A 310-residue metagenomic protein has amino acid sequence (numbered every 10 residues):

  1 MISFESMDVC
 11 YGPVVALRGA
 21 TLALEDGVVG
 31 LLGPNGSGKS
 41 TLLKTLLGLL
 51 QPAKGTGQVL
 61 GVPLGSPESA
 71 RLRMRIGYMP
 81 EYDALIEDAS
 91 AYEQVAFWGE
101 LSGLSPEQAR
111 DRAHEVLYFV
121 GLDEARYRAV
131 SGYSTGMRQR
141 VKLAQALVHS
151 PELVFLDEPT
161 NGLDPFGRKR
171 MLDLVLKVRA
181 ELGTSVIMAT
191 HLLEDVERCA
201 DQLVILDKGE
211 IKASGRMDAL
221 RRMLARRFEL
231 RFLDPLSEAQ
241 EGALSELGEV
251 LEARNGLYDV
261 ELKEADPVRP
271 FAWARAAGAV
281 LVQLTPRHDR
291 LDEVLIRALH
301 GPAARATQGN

Functional and structural regions predicted by a protein language model:
L47: Helix-to-loop junction immediately C-terminal to a conserved catalytic motif
G55-G65, R71-L72: Conserved ABC transporter NBD signature motif
A96, E100, E107-A125: Conserved ABC ATPase "signature" region
V154-E158: Catalytic Walker B motif of ABC-type/P-loop ATPase nucleotide-binding domains
K169-L182: Helical segment within the ABC ATPase nucleotide-binding domain
F228-A298: Short, charged/small-residue-rich alpha-helical element at the C-terminal edge of ABC transporter nucleotide-binding
